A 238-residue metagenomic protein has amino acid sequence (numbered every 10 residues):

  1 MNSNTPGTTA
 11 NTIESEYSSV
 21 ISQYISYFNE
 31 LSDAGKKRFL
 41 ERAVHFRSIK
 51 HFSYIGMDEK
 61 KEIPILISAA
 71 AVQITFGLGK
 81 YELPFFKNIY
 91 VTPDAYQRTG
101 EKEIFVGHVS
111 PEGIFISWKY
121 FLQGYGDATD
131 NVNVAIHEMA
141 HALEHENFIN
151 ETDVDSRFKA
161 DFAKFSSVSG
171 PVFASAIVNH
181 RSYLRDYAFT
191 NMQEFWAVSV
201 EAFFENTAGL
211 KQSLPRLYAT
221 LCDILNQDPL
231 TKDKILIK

Functional and structural regions predicted by a protein language model:
N2-V109, L217-K238: A metal-dependent hydrolase signature that marks the N-terminal structural subdomain at the beginning of catalytic folds
Y24, T129-D130, D186: Alpha-helical hydrophobic/aromatic positions enriched in membrane-embedded helices and signal peptides
S32, D130-N147, A197: Active-site recognition of the HExxH zinc-binding catalytic motif
R47, I67-F76, D94-P111, I116-G126 (+1 more regions): Metalloprotease/metallohydrolase-associated module, dominated by Zn2+-dependent proteases
H51-K60, H137-M139, L143-N150: Short N-terminal secondary-structure initiator segments
I63, A128-V132, Q193: Hydrophobic (often cysteine-bearing) scaffold residues that line and stabilize catalytic clefts of nucleotide/cofactor
K87-N88, E112-I114, V132: Generic beta-strand structural signal
